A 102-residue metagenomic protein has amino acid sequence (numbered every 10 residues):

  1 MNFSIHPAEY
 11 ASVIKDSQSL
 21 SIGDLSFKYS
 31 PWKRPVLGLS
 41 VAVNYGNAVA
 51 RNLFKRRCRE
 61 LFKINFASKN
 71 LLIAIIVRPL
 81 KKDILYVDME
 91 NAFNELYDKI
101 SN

Functional and structural regions predicted by a protein language model:
M1-N102: Positively charged, solvent-exposed patches that mediate nucleic-acid binding
